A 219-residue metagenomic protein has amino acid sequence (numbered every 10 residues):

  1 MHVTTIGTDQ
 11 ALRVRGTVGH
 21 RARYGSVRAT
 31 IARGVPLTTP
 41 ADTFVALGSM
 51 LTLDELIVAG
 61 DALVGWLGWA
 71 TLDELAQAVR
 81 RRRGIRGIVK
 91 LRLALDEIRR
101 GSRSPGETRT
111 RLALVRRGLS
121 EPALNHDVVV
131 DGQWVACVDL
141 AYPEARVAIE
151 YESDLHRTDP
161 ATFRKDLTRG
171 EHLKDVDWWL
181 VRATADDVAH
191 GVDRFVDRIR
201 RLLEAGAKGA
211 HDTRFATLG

Functional and structural regions predicted by a protein language model:
M1-G87, A123, E204-G219: Short gly/ser-rich loop at a beta-strand->alpha-helix junction or flexible surface loop bordering the NTP-binding
V64-G219: Surface segments flanking catalytic/ligand-binding clefts of nucleic-acid enzymes
